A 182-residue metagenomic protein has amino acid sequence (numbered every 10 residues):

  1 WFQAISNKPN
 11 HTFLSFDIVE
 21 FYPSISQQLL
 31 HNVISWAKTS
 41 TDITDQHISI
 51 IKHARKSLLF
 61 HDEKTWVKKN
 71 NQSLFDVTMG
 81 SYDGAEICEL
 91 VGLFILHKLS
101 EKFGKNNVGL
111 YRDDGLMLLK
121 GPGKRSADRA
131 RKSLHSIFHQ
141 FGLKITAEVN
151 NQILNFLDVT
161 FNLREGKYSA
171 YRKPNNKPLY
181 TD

Functional and structural regions predicted by a protein language model:
A4-S133, I137, E148-F156, R164: Conserved polymerase palm-domain catalytic core
Q140-K144: Flexible helix-coil linker/hinge segments at domain or subdomain boundaries
V159: Catalytic "initiation/cleavage/transfer" segments centered on a nucleophilic residue and adjacent nucleic-acid-engaging
E165-D182: C-terminal, non-catalytic extensions of nucleic-acid polymerases
